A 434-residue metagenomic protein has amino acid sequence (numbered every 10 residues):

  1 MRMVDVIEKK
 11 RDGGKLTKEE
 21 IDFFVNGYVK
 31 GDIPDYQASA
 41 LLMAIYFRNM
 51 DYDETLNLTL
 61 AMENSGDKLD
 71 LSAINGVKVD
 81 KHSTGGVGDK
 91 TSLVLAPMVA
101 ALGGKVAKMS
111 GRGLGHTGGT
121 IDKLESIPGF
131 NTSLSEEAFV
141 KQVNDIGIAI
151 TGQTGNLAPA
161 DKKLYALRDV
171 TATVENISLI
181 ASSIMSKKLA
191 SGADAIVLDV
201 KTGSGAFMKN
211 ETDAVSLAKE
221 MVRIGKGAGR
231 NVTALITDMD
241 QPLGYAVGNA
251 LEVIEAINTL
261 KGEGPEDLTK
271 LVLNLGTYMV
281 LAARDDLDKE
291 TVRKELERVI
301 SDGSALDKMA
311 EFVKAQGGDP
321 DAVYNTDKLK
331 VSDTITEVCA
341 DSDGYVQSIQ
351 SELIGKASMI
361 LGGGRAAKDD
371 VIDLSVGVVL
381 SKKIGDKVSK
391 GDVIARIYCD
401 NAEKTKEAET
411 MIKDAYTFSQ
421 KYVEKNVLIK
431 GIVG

Functional and structural regions predicted by a protein language model:
M1-G88, K308-A315, D319: Acidic, glycine/proline-rich low-complexity segments that act as flexible tails and inter-domain linkers
D5, K10, K15-T17, Y28 (+6 more regions): Well-ordered secondary-structure scaffolds
F47, L93-A107, K187-G192, I224-A228 (+1 more regions): Alpha-helix C-terminal capping segments
V77-A100, G104-H116: Glycine/serine-rich anion-binding loops at beta->alpha junctions that coordinate negatively charged ligand groups
S92, S110, T117-D122, Q153-T154 (+5 more regions): Short acidic, glycine/serine/threonine-rich loops at helix termini
M109, V143, T151-Q153, D199-G203 (+1 more regions): Short beta-strand segments
K123-A149, K219-G225, G229: A glycine-rich helix N-cap at a beta->alpha junction
N144-A193: Phosphate/diphosphate-binding glycine-rich loops and adjacent basic-rich segments that engage nucleotide
